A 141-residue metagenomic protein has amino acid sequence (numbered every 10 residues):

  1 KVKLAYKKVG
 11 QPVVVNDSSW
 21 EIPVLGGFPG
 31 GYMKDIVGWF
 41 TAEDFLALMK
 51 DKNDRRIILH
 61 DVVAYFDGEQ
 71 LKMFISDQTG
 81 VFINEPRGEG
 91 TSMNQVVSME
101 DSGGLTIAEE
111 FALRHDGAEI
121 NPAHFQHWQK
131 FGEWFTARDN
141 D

Functional and structural regions predicted by a protein language model:
K1-D141: Anionic-ligand binding patches
